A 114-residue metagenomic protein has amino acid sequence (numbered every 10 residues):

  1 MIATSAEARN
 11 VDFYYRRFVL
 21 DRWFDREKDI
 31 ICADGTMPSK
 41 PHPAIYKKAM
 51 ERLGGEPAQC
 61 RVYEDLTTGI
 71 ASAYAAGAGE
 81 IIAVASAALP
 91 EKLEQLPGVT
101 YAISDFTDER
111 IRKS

Functional and structural regions predicted by a protein language model:
T4-A6: Conserved phosphate-coupling serine/threonine residues in phosphotransfer and NTP-handling enzymes
A8, D12-S114: Asp-based, Mg2+/Mn2+-dependent phosphohydrolase catalytic module
